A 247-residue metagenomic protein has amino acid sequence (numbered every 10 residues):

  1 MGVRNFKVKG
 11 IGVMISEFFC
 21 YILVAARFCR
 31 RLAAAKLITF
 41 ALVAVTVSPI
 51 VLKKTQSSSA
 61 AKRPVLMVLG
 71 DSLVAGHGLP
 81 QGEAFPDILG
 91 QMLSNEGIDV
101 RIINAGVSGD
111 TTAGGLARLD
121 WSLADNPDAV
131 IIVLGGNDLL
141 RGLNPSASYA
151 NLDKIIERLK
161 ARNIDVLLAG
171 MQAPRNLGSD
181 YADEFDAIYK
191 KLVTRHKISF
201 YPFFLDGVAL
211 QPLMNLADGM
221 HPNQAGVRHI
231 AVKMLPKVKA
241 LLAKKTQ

Functional and structural regions predicted by a protein language model:
G2-R4, R31, S48: Short, low-complexity, intrinsically disordered N-terminal modules that encode targeting/processing signals
N5-K9, I15-F18, I22, I88 (+2 more regions): Alpha-helical cap/lid subdomain in secreted, periplasmic, or secretory-pathway luminal O-acyl-processing enzymes
F6-G10, L37, K54-T55: N-terminal cationic leader/targeting segments used for protein routing and processing
I11, F18-I38: Bacterial N-terminal signal peptides that target proteins for export
K36-T46: Bacterial N-terminal signal peptides
V45-K53: C-terminal segment of classical bacterial N-terminal signal peptides
L52-S108, R118-N126: Serine-esterase "nucleophile elbow" of acetyl-processing enzymes
